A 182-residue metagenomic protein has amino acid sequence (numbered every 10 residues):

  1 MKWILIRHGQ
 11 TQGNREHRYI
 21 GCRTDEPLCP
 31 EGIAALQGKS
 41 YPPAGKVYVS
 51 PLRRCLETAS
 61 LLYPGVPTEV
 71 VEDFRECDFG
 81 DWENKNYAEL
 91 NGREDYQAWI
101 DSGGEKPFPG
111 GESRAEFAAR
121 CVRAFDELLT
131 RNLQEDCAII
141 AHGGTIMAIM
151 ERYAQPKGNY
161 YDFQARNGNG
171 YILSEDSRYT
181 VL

Functional and structural regions predicted by a protein language model:
K2-W3, R7-V66: Active-site-proximal alpha-helix that buttresses catalytic centers in soluble enzyme cores
W3, G45, L133-G143: Generic beta-sheet signal
I33, L52, R114, A118-V122: Amphipathic, non-transmembrane alpha-helical scaffold segments
V49-S50, A119, I140-A141: Short beta-strand scaffold positions
L61, A148-R152: Active-site signature of alpha/beta-hydrolase-fold catalytic machinery across serine- and Asp/Cys-nucleophile hydrolases
L62-R120: Phosphate-handling substructures
G143-M147, T180: GST superfamily/GST-like fold recognition
P156-L182: Domain-level recognition of soluble alpha/beta enzyme cores, biased toward histidine phosphatases/phosphomutases
